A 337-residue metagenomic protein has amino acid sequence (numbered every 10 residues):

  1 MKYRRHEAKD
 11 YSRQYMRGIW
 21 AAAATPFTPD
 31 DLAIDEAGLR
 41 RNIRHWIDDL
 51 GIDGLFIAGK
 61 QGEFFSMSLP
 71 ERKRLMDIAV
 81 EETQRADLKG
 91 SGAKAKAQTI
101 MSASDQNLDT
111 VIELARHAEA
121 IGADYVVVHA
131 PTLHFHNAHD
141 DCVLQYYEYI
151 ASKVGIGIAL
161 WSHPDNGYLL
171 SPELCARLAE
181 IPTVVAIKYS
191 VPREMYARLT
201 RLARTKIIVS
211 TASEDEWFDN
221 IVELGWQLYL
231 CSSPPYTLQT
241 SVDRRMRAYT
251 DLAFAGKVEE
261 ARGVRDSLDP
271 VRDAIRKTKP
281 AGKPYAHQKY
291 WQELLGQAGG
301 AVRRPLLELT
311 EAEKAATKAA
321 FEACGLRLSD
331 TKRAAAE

Functional and structural regions predicted by a protein language model:
K2-G167, P305-E308, T331-A334: Active-site beta->alpha loop and helix N-cap motifs at the rims of alpha/beta catalytic domains
K2-K9, Y15-P26, D49-I52, G225-W226 (+1 more regions): C-terminal alpha-helical cap/extension of soluble enzyme domains
D31, W46, A79, A118 (+7 more regions): Conserved, mostly hydrophobic/aromatic
D35-N42, E71, L75, T110 (+10 more regions): General structural feature for long, well-ordered alpha-helical segments within catalytic domains of soluble enzymes
A58-G59, H134-F135, V184, K283-H287 (+1 more regions): Short, intrinsically disordered/low-complexity patches at protein termini and at juxtamembrane boundaries
H129-L144, K188-R204, Q227-Y229, Q292-A298 (+1 more regions): Repeat-unit-sized solenoid/scaffold elements
Y149-S152, P164-R272, R276-P280: Catalytic alpha/beta core domains of metabolic enzymes, predominantly
